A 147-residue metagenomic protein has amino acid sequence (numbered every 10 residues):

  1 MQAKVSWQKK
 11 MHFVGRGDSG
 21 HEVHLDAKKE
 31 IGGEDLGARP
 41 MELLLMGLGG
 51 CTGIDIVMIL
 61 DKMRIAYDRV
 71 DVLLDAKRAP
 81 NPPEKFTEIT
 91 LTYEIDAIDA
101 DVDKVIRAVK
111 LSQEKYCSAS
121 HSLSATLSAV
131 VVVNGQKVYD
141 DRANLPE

Functional and structural regions predicted by a protein language model:
M1-M46, V57-E147: Extended beta-strand/beta-hairpin segments
